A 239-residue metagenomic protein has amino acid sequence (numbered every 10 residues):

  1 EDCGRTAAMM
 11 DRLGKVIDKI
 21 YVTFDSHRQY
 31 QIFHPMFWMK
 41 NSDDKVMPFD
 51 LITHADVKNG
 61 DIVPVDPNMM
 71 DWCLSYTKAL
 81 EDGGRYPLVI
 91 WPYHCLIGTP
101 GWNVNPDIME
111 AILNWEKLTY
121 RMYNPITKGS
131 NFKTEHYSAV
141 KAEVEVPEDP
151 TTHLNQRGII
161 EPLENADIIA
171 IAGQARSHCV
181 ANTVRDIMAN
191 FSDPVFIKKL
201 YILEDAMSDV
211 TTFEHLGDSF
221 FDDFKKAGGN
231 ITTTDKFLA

Functional and structural regions predicted by a protein language model:
D2-A239: Active-site-adjacent betaalpha module
